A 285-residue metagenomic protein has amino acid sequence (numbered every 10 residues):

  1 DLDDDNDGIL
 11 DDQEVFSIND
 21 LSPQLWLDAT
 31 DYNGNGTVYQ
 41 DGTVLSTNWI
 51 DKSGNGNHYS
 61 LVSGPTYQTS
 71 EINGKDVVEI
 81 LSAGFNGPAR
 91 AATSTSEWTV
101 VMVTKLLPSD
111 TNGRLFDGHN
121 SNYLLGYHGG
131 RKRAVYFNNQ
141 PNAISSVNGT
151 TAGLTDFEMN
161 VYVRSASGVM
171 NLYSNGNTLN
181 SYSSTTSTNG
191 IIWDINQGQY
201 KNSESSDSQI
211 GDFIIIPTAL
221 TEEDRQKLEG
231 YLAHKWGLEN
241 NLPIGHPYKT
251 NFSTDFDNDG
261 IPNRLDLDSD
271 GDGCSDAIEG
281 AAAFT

Functional and structural regions predicted by a protein language model:
D1-I18, L242-T285: Extracellular calcium-associated, cysteine-rich motifs in secreted modular proteins
D3, D12, T30, K52 (+8 more regions): Small disulfide-bonded, cysteine-rich extracellular recognition modules and tandem repeats
V15-A83, Q226-D255: Extracytoplasmic low-complexity segments
F16, I50-G84, A92-S94, T99-N189 (+2 more regions): Extracellular glycan-interaction surfaces
S22-N33, W98-P108, Y173, S203-E239: Extracellular, beta-strand-rich glycan-interacting domains
I191-S203: Predominantly extracellular/luminal carbohydrate-interaction, adhesion, and secreted-enzyme modules that are
